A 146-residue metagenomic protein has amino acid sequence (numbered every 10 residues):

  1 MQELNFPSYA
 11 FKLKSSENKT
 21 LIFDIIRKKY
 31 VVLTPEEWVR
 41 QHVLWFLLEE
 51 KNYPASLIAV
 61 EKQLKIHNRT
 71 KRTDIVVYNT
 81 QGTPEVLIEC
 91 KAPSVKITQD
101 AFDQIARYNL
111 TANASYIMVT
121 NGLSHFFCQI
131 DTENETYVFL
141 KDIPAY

Functional and structural regions predicted by a protein language model:
M1-Y116, L123-Y146: A short, conserved, highly charged catalytic patch centered on acidic carboxylates
